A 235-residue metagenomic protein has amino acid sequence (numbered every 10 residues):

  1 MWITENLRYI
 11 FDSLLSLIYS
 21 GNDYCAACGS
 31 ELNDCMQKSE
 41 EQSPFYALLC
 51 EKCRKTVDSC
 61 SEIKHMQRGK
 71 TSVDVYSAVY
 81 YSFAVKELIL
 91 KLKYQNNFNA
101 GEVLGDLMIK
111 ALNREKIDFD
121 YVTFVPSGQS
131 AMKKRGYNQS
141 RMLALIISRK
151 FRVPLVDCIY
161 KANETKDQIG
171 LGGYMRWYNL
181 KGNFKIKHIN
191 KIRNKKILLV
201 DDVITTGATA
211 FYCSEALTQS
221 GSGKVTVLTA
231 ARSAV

Functional and structural regions predicted by a protein language model:
M1-D201, T205-V235: Glycine-rich phosphate/pyrophosphate-handling loop used in enzymes and phosphotransfer proteins
